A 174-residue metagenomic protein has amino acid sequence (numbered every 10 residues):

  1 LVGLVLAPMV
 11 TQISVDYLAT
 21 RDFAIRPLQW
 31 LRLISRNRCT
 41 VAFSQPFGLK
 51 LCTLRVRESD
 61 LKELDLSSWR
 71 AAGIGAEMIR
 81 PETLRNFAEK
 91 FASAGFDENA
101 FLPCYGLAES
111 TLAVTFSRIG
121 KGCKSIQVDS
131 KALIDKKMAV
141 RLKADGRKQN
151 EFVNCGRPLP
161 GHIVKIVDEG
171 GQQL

Functional and structural regions predicted by a protein language model:
L1, Y17, A24-I25, L49-C52 (+3 more regions): Flexible loop/turn segments at secondary-structure boundaries
L1-T40, R55-E58: Conserved AMP-binding/adenylation subdomain of ANL enzymes
P8-S14, R36, L54, E58 (+3 more regions): Short, well-ordered loop/turn and helix-capping segments at boundaries between secondary-structure elements and domains
L28-Q29, R57-L61, N150-E151, D168-E169: A generic local structural motif
L31, F47-A71, P81-F96: Adenylate-forming
T40-V41, A71: Short, Asp-centered acidic motifs that coordinate Mg2+ and/or phosphate in catalytic or ligand-binding sites
S44: Short beta-strand and adjacent tight-turn residues that come in two discontinuous sequence segments and form the edges
R70-A72, I79-C104, A108-L174: Conserved AMP-binding/adenylate-forming
